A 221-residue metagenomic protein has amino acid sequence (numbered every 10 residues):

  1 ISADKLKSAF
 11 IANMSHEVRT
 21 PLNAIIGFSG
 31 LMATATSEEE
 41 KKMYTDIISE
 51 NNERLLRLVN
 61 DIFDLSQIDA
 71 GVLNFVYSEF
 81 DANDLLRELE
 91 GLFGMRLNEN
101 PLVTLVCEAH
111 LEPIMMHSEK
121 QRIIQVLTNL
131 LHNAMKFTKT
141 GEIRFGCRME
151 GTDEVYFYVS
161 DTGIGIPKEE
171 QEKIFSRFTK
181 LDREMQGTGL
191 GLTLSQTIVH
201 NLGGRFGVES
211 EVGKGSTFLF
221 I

Functional and structural regions predicted by a protein language model:
I1-M32: Primarily the dimerization/phosphotransfer
G27, I166-F178: Short conserved segment of the HATPase_c
E50-L55, V59: Short alpha-helical segment of the dimerization/phosphotransfer core of two-component systems
S66-Y77: Helix-loop junction within the histidine kinase core
V76-D81, N98, L102-I114, E150: Conserved catalytic submotifs in the C-terminal HATPase_c
A134-M135: Short helix-loop "hinge" at the ATP-lid/N-box region of the Bergerat-fold HATPase_c
G203-E209: Glycine-rich ATP-binding loops of the HATPase_c
